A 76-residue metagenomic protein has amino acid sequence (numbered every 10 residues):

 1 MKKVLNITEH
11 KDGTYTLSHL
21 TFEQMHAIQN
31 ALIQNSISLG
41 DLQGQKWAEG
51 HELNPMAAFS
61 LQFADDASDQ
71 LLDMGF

Functional and structural regions predicted by a protein language model:
M1-N6, L72-F76: Short intrinsically disordered terminal tails
K2-I37: N-terminal acidic leader/helix
H26, N30-F76: Short, charge-rich amphipathic interface segments used for partner binding and complex assembly
